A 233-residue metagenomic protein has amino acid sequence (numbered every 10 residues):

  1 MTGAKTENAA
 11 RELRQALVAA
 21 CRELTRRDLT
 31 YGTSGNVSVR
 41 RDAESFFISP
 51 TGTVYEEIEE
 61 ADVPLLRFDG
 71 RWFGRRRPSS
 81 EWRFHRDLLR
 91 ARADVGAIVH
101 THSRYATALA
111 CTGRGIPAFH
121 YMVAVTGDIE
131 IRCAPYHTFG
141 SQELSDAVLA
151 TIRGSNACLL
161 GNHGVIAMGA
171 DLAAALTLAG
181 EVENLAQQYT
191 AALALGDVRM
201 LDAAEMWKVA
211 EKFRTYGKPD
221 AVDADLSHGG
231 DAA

Functional and structural regions predicted by a protein language model:
M1-A233: Glycine-rich flexible loops
